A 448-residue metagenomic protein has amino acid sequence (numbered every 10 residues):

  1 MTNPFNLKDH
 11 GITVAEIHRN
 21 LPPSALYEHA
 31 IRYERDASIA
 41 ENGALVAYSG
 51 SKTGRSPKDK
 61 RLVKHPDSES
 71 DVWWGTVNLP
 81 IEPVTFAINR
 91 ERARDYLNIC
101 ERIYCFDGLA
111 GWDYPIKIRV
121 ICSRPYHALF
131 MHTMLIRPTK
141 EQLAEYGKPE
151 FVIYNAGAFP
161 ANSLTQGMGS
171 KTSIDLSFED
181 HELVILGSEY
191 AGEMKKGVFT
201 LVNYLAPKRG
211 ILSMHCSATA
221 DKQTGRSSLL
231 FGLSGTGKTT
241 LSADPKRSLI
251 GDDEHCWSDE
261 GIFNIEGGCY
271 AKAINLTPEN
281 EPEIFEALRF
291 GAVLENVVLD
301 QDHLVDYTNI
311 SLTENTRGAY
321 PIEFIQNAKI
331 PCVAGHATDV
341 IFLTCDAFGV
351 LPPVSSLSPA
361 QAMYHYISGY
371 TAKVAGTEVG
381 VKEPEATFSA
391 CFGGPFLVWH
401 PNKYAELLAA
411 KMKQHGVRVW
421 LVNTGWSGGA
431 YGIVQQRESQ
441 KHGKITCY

Functional and structural regions predicted by a protein language model:
M1-A144: N-terminal accessory targeting/assembly segments
T2-A44, P207, H215-L233, A243-P245 (+1 more regions): Glycine-rich, often acidic-flanked micro-motifs that create phosphate/phosphodiester-binding or positioning elements
P66-W74, S177-E182, E385-C391: Gly-rich Lys/Arg/Thr-decorated short loops/hinges at beta-loop-alpha junctions or inter-strand turns that position
T76-E82, V184-Y190, P395: Short histidine-centered catalytic/ligand-binding loop motif
E101-D107, K208-S213, L249-I250: Short secondary-structure capping/junction motifs at helix and strand boundaries
Y146-K208: Charged, amphipathic alpha-helical linker segments immediately N-terminal to NTP-binding catalytic cores
T236-K238: Conserved glycine(s) of the Walker
